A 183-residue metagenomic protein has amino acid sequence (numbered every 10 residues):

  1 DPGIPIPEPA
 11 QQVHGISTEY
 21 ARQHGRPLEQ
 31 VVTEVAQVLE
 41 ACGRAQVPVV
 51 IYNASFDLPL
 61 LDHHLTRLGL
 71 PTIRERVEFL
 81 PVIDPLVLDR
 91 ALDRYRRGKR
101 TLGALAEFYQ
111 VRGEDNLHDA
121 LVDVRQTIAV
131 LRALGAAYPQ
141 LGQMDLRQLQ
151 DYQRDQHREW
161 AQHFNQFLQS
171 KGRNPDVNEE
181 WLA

Functional and structural regions predicted by a protein language model:
D1-H14: Short, surface-exposed acidic-centric catalytic microdomains
I16-A183: DEDD superfamily 3′-5′ metal-dependent exonuclease/proofreading module
